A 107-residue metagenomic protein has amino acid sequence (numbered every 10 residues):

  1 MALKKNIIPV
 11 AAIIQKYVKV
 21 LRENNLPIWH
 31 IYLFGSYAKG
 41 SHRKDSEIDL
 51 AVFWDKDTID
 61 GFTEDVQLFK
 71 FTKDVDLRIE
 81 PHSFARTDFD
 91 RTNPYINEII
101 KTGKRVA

Functional and structural regions predicted by a protein language model:
M1-W29, K39-K44, D55-A107: Catalytic core of pol beta-like nucleotidyltransferases
S46-I48: Short, conserved active-site loops that position catalytic residues or coordinate cofactors/metal ions across diverse
L50-V52: Short beta-strand->loop micro-motif that forms the acidic, two-metal-ion catalytic signature in nucleotide-processing
